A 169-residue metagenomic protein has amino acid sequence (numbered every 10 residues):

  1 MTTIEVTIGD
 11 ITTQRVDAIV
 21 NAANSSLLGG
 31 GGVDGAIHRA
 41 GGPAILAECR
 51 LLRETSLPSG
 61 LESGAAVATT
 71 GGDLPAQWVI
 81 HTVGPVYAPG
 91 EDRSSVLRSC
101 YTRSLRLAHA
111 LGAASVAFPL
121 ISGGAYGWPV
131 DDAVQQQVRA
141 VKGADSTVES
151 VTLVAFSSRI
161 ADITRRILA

Functional and structural regions predicted by a protein language model:
M1-A169: Macrodomain-like recognition of ADP-ribose-binding/processing modules
